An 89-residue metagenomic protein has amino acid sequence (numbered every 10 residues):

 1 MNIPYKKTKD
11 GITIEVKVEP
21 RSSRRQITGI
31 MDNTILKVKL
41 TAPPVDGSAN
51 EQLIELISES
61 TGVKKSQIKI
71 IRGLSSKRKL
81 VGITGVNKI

Functional and structural regions predicted by a protein language model:
M1-I54, S60, K65, K69-I71 (+1 more regions): Contiguous, often N-terminal, cationic amphipathic patches that form binding interfaces
L74: Short, conserved aromatic-histidine micro-motifs
